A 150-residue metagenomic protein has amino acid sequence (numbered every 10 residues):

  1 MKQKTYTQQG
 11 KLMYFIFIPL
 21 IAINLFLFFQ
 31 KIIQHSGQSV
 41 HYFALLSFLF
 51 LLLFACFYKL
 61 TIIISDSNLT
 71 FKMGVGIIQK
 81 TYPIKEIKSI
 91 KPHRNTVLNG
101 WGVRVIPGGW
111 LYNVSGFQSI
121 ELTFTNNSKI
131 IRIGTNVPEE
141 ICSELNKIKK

Functional and structural regions predicted by a protein language model:
M1-H35, F117-S119, N127-S128, P138-E140 (+1 more regions): N-terminal membrane-targeting/pre-transmembrane regions
K2, K31, K72, I77 (+3 more regions): Soluble, non-transmembrane catalytic domains of enzymes that act on hydrophobic metabolites at membranes
L27-K31, F50-Y58: Structural signal for membrane-spanning alpha-helices in multi-pass inner-membrane proteins, emphasizing helix cores
S36-L46: Hydrophobic alpha-helical transmembrane segments
A44-L45, L52-L53, F124: Short hydrophobic/aromatic segments of transmembrane alpha-helices and their interfaces
L53-N68, K72-M73: Transmembrane-cytosolic junction motif
Y58, K72-R132, N136: Non-transmembrane, membrane-adjacent beta-strand/coil modules in membrane-associated proteins and peripheral
